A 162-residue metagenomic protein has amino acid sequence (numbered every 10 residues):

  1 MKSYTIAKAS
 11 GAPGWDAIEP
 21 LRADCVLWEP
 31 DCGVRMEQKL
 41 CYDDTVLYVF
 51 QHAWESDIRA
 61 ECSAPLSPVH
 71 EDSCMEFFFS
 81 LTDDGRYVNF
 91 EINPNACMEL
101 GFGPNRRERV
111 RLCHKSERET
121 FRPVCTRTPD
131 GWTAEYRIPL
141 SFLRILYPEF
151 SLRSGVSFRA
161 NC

Functional and structural regions predicted by a protein language model:
M1-C162: Structural preference for beta-rich elements and adjacent junctions enriched in aromatics
